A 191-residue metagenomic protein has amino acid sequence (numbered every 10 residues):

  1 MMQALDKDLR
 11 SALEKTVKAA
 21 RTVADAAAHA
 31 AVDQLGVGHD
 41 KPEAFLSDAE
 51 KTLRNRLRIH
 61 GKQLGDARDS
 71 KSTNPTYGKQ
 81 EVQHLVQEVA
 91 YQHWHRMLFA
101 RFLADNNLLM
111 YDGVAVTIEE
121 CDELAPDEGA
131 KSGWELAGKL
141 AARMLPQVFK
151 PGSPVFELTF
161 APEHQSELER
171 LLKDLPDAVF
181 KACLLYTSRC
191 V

Functional and structural regions predicted by a protein language model:
M1-S188: Charged, often flexible domain-edge or linker segments that flank or initiate folded functional domains
V191: Active-site loops and adjacent core secondary-structure elements that bind or stabilize anionic groups
